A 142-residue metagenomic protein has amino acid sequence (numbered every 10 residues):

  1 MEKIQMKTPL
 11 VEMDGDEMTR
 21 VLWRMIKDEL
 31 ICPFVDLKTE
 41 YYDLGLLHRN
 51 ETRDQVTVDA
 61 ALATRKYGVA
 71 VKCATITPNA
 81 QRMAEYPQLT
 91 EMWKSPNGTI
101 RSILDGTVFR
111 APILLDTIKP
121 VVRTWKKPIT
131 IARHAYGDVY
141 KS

Functional and structural regions predicted by a protein language model:
M1-S142: Metallocofactor- and cofactor-centric catalytic cores in central/energy metabolism, strongly enriched
